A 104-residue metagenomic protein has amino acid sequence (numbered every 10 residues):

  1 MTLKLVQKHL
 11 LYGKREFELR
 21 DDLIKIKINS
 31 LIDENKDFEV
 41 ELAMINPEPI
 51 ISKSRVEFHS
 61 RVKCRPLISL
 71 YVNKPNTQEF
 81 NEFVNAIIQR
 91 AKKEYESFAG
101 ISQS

Functional and structural regions predicted by a protein language model:
T2-Y12, E34-S104: Acidic, Ser/Thr- and proline-rich intrinsically disordered linker/docking segments of eukaryotic scaffolds
L11-N29: Polybasic phosphoinositide-binding surfaces of eukaryotic membrane-targeting domains
